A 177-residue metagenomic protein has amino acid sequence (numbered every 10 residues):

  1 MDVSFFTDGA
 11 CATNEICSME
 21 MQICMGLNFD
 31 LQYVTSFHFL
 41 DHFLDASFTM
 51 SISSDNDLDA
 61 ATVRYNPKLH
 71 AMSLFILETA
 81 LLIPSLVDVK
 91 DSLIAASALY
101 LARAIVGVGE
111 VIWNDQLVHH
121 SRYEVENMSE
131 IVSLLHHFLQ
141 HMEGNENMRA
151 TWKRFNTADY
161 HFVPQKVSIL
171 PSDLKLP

Functional and structural regions predicted by a protein language model:
M1-P177: Acidic, serine/threonine-rich low-complexity regulatory regions at protein termini of eukaryotic cell-cycle
